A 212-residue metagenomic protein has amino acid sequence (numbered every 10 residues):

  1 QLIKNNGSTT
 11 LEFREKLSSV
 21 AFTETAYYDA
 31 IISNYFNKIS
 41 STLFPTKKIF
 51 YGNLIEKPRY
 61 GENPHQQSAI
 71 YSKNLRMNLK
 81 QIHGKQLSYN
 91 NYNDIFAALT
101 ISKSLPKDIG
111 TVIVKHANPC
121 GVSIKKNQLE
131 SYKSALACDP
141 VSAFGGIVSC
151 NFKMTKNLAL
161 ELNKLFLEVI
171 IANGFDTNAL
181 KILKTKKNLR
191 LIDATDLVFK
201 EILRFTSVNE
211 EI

Functional and structural regions predicted by a protein language model:
Q1-F44: N-terminal beta-alpha lobe that positions the nucleotide/phosphoryl donor in ATP/NTP-coupled carboxylate activation
Y27-I32, F36-I212: ATP-dependent carboxylate/acyl-activation modules
